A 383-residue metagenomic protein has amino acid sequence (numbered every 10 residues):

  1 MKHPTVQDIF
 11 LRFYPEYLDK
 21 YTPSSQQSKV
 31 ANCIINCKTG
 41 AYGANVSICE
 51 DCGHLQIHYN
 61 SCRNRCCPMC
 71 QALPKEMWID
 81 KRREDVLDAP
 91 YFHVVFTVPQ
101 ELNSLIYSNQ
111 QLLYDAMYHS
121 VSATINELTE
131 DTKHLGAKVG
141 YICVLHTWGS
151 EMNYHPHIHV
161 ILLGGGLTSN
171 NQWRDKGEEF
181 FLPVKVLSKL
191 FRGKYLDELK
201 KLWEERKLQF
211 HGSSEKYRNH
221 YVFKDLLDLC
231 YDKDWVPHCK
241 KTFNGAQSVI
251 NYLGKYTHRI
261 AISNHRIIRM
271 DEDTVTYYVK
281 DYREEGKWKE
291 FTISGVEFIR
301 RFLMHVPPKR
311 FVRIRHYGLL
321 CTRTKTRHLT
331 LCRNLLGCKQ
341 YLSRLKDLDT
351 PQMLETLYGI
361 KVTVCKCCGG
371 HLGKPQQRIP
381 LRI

Functional and structural regions predicted by a protein language model:
M1-I383: Beta->alpha loop/short-helix hinge microenvironment recognizer with preference for catalytic Tyr/His contexts
